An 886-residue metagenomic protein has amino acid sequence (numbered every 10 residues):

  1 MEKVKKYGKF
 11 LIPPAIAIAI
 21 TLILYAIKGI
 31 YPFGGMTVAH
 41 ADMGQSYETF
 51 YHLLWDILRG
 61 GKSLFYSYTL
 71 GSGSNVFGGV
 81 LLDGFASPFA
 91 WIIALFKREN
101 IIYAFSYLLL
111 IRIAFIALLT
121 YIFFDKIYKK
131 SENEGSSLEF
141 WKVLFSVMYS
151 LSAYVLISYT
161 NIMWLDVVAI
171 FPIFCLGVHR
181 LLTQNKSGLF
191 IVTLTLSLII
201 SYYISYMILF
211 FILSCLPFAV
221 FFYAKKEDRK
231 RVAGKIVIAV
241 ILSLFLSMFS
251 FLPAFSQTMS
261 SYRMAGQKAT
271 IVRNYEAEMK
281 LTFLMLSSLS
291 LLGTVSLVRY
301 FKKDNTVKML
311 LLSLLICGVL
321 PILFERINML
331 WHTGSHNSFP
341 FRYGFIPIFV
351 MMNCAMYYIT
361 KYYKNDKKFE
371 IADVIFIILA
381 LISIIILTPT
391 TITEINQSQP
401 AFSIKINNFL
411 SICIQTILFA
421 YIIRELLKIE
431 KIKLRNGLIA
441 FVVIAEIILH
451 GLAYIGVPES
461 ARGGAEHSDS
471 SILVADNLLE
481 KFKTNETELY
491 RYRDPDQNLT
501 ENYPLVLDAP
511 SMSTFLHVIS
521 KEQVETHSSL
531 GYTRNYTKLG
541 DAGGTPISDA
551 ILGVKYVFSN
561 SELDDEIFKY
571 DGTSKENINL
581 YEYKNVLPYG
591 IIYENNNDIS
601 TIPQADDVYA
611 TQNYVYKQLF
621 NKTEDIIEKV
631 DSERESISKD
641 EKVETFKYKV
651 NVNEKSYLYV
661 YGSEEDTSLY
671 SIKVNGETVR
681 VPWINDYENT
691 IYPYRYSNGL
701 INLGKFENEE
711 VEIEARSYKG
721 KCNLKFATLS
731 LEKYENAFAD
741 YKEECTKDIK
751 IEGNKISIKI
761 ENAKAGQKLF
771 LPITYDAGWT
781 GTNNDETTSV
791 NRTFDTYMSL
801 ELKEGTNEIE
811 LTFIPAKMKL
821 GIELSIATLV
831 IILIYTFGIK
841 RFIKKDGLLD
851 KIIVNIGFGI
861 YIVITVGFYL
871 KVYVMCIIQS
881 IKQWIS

Functional and structural regions predicted by a protein language model:
E2-K6, F50-Y51, K622-S886: Active-site-proximal, structured, solvent-exposed surfaces of multi-pass membrane proteins that position macromolecular
P14, I20-T120, V147-V168, M259-R263 (+3 more regions): Membrane-interface coil-to-helix junctions
A17, I113-I127, L138-Y223, K235-F255 (+2 more regions): Membrane-embedded helix bundles of polyisoprenyl
A41, Q45-D56, S74, P88 (+3 more regions): Periplasmic/ER-lumenal interhelical loops and adjacent helix-loop junctions in multi-pass membrane proteins
G78-L82, I102-F115, W141-P172, L182-T183 (+5 more regions): Membrane-interface micro-motifs in multi-pass membrane enzymes
G79, V443-E466, E480-I551, L587 (+5 more regions): Extracytoplasmic/lumenal acceptor-recognition loop(s) of multi-pass membrane glycoenzymes
W91-A94, P510-D640, K647-Y657, E688-L700 (+1 more regions): A cross-kingdom signal targeting lumenal/periplasmic-facing segments of multi-pass membrane and secretory-pathway
I204, M309-L320, F324-N328, T333-S471 (+1 more regions): Contiguous transmembrane helix-bundle modules in multi-pass membrane proteins
